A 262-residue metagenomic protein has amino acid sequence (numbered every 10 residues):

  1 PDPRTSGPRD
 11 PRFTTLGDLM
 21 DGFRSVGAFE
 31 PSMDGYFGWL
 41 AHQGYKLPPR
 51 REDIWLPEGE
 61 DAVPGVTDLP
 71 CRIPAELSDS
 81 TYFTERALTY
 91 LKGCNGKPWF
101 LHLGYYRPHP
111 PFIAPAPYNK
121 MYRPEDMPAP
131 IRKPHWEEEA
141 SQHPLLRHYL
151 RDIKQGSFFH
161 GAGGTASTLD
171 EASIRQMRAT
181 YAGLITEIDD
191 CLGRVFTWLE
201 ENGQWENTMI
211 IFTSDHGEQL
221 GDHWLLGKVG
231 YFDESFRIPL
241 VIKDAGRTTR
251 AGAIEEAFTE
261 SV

Functional and structural regions predicted by a protein language model:
D2-D34, P124-K133: Acidic, His- and aromatic-enriched active-site or binding-groove loops in soluble protein domains that engage sugars
E30-E85, T89-N207, I211-F258: Active-site-proximal cap/lid insertion segments
